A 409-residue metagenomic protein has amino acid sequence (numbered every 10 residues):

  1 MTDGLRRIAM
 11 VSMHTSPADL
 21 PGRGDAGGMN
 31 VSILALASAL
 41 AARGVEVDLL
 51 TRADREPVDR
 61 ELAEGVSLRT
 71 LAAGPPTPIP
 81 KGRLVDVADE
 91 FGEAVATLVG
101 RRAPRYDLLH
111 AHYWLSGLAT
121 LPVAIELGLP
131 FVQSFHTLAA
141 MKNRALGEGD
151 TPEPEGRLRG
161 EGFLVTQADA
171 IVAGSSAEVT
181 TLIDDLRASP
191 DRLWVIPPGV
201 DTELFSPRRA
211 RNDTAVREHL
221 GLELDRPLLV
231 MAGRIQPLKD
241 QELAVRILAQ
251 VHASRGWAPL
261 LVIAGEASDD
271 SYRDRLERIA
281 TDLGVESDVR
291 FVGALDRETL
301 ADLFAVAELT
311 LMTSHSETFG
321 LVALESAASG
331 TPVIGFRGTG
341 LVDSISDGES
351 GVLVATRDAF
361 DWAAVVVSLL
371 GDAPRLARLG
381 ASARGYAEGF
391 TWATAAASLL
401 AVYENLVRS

Functional and structural regions predicted by a protein language model:
M1-V66, T70: N-terminal subdomain of nucleotide-sugar transferases
A177, G199: Carbohydrate-associated surface elements
L260-R278: Glycosyltransferase donor-sugar binding loop
R273-L295: Nucleotide-activated donor-binding/catalytic signature segment of Leloir-type glycosyltransferases, i.e., the conserved
A294, D302-A307: Short alpha-helical donor nucleotide-sugar binding micro-motif in glycosyltransferases
H315: Aromatic "clamp/platform" in nucleotide-sugar-dependent glycosyltransferases that forms part of the donor/acceptor
P332-G335: Short hydrophobic beta-strand element within catalytic cores of glycosyltransferases and related nucleotide-activated
D347-G348, V352-A359, S368-A373: Conserved acidic donor-binding segment of nucleotide-sugar-dependent glycosyltransferases
